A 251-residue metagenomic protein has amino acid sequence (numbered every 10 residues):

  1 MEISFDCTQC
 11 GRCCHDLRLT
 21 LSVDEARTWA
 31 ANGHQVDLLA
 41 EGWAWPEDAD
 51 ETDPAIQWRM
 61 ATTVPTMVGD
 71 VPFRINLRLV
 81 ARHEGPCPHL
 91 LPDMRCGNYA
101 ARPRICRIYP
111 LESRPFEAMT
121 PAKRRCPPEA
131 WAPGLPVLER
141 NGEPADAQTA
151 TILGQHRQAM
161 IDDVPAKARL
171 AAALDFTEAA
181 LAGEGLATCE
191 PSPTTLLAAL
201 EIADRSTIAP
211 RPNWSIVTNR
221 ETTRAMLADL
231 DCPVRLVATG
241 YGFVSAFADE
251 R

Functional and structural regions predicted by a protein language model:
M1-R251: Short loop/turn segments that flank or connect secondary-structure elements
